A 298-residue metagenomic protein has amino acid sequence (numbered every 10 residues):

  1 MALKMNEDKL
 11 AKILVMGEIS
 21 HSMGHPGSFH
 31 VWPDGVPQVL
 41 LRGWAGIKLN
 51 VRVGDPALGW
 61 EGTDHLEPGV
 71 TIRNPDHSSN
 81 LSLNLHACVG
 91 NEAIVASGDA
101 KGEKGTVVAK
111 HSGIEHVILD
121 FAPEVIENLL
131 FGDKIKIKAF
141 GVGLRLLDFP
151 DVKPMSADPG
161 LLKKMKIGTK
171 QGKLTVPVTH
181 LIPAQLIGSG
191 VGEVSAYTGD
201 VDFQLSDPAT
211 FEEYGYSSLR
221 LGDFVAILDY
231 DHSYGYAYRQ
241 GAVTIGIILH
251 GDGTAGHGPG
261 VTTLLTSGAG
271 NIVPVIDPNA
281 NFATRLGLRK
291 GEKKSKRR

Functional and structural regions predicted by a protein language model:
M1, S295-R298: Short, Lys/Arg-enriched, disordered terminal segments
M1-A2, K9: Ser/Pro-rich intrinsically disordered low-complexity regulatory regions in eukaryotic proteins
A11-S295: Conserved mixed alpha/beta catalytic, RNA-binding, or beta-rich assembly cores of soluble enzyme, regulatory
